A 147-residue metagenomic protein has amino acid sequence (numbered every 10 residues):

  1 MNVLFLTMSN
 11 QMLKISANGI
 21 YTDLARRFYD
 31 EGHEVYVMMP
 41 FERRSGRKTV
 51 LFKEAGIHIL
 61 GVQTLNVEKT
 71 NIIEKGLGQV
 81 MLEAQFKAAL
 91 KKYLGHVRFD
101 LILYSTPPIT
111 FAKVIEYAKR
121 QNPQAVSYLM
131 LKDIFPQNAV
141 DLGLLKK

Functional and structural regions predicted by a protein language model:
M1-L51, A55-H58: N-terminal subdomain of nucleotide-sugar transferases
M8, V67-E74, V97, A125-K147: Acceptor-binding helix/loop patch of EC 2.4 sugar-transfer enzymes, predominantly nucleotide-sugar-dependent
L13-K14, A112, Q137: Glycine/Thr-rich phosphate-binding loops of Rossmann-like dinucleotide-binding domains
V37-L94: A conserved catalytic-core segment of Leloir-type glycosyltransferases
F52-G56, Q121, L145-K147: Short, hinge-like loop/turn segments at secondary-structure boundaries
H58-L60, L90-F111, A125-M130: Short N-terminal targeting/anchoring amphipathic segment
K113-Q124: Short amphipathic alpha-helices and their capping/turn segments at secondary-structure boundaries
